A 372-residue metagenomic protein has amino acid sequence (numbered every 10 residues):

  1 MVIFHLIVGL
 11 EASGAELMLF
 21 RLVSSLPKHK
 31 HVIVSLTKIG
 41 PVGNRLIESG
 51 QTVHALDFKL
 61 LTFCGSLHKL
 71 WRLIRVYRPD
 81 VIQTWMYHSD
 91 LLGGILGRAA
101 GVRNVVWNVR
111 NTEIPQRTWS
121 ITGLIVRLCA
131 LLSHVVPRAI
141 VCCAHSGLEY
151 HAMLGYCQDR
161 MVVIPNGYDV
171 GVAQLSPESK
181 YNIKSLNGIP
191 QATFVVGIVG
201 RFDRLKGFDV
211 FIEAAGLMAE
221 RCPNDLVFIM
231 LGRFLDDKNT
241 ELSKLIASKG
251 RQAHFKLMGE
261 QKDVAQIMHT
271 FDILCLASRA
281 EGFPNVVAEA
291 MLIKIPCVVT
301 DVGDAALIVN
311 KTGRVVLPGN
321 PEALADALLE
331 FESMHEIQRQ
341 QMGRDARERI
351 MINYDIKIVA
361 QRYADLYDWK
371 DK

Functional and structural regions predicted by a protein language model:
S13-S24, F194, I198-L217, F228 (+2 more regions): A conserved mid-protein helix/loop that constitutes part of the nucleotide-sugar donor-binding site
I33-P41, Y168, V199, V227-E241: Glycosyltransferase donor-sugar binding loop
S35, P296-V299: Short hydrophobic beta-strand element within catalytic cores of glycosyltransferases and related nucleotide-activated
V136-V163, Y168-A173: A short, active-site helix/loop in glycosyltransferases that binds the activated sugar's phosphate group
N182-S185, Q338-N353, R362-D365: A short, well-ordered alpha-helix in the C-terminal region of glycosyltransferases
T240-G259: Nucleotide-activated donor-binding/catalytic signature segment of Leloir-type glycosyltransferases, i.e., the conserved
E260, R279: Aromatic "clamp/platform" in nucleotide-sugar-dependent glycosyltransferases that forms part of the donor/acceptor
R314-E322, E330-E336: Conserved acidic donor-binding segment of nucleotide-sugar-dependent glycosyltransferases
